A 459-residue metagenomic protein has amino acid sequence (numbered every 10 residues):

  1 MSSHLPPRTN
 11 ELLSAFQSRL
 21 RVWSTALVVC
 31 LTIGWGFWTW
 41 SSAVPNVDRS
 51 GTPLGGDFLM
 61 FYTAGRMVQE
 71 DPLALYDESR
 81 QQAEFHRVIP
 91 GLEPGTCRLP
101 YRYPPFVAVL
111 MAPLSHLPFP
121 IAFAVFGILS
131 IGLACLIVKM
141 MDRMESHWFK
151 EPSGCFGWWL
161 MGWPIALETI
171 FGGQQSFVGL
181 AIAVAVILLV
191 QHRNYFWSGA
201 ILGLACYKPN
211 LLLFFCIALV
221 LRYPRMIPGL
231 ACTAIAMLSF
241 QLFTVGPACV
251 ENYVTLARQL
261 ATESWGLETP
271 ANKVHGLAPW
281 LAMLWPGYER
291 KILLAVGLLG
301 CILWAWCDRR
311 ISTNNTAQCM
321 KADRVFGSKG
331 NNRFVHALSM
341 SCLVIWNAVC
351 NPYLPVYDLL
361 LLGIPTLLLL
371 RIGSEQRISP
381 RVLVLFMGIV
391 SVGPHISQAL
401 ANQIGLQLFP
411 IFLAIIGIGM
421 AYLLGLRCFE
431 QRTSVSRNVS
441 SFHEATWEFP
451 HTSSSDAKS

Functional and structural regions predicted by a protein language model:
M1-L13, T313-F334, C428-S459: Short, intrinsically disordered terminal tails adjacent to the first/last structured region
S2-W197, L221-T316, K321, K329-G363: Primarily membrane-embedded glycan-assembly and transfer machineries that use lipid-linked glycans
R49, L54, V325-S328, S391 (+3 more regions): Intrinsically disordered, low-complexity segments enriched in small/polar residues
A134, A183-L188, Y207-L211, M237 (+3 more regions): Alpha-helical transmembrane segments and their membrane-interface exit regions
I201-L219, N351-D358: Transmembrane helices and adjacent periplasmic/lumenal helix-loop junctions of polyprenol-phosphate-dependent
K329-Y357, E375, I389-P394, I411-I418 (+2 more regions): Extended, compositionally biased low-complexity polar/Lys-Gly-rich tracts and adjacent boundary/linker regions are
L368-V439, S459: Aromatic-enriched
